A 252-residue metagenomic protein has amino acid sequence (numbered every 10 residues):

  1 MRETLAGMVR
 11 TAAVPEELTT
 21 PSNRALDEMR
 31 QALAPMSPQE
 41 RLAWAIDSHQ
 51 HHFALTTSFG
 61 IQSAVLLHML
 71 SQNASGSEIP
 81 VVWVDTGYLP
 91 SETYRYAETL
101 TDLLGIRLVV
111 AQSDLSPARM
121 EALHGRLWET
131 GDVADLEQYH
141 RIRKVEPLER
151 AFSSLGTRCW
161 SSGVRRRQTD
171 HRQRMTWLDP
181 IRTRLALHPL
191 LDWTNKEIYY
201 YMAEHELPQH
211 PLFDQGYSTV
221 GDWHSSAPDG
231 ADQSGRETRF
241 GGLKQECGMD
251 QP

Functional and structural regions predicted by a protein language model:
R2-P252: Nucleotide-activated chemistry modules centered on ATP-dependent adenylation/adenylyltransferase
